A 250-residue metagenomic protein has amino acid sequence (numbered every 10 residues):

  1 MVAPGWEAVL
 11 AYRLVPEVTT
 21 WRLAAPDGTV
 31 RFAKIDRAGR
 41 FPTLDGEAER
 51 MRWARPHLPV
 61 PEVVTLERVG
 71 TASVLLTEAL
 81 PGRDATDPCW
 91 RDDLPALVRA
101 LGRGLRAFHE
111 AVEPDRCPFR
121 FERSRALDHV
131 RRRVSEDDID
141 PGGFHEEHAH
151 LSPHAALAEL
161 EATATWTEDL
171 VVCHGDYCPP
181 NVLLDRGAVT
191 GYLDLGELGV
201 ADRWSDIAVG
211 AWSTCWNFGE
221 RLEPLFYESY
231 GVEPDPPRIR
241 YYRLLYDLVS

Functional and structural regions predicted by a protein language model:
M1, A107-G175, E233-D235: An alpha-helical support segment within catalytic cores of ATP-dependent transferases
M1-V9: Juxta-kinase regulatory segment immediately upstream of eukaryotic protein kinase catalytic domains
A8, E17, R238-D247: Membrane-proximal envelope and lipid/glycan-remodeling enzymes
V9, V134-H150, T214, E220-V232 (+1 more regions): ATP/Mg2+ or Mg2+-diphosphate-binding catalytic cores that bind nucleotide phosphates or diphosphates via glycine-rich
R13-P118: ATP-binding pocket architecture of kinase catalytic cores
L14-A25, R31-A33, A155-S205: Active-site acidic catalytic loop and adjacent metal/ATP-binding pocket of ATP-dependent phosphoryl transfer enzymes
R40-F41, D169-V172, D185-R240, S250: Active-site Asp-x-Gly
